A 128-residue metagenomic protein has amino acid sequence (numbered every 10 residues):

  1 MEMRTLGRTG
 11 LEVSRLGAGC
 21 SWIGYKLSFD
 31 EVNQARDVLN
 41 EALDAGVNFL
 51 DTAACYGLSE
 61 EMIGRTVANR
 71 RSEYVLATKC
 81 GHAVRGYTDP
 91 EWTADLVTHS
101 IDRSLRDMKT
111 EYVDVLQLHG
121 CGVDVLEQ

Functional and structural regions predicted by a protein language model:
M1-V75, E111: N-terminal binding-site loop/beta-alpha segment at the start of enzyme catalytic domains that lines or forms
S21, A53-C55, K79-A83, L118-C121: Active-site beta-loop-alpha junctions enriched in small/polar residues
L27, T88-Q128: Glycine/proline-rich, positively charged, aromatic-decorated active-site loop/lid region on the catalytic face
Y56-N69, V75-K79, A83-P90, A94-S100: Charged/polar interaction segments and conserved charged motifs
